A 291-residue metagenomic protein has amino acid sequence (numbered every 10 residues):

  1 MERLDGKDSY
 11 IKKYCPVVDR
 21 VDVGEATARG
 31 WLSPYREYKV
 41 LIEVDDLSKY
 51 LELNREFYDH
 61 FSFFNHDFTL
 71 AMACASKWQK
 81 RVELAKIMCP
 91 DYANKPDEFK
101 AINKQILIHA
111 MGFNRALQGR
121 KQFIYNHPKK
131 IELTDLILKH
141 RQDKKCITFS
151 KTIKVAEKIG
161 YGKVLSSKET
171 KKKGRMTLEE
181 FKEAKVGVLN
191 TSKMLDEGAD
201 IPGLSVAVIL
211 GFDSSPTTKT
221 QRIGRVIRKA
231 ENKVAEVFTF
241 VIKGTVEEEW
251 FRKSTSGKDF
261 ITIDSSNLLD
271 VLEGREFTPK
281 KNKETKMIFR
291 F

Functional and structural regions predicted by a protein language model:
M1-E37: Post-DEXD/H (motif II) to motif III coupling segment of the RecA-like Helicase ATP-binding lobe
Y14-V17, L32-E37, P202-V206, E231-V237: Short glycine-/polar-rich loops that comprise or flank the Walker A/P-loop and associated switch/sensor motifs
L32-A110: Inter-lobe connector of SF1/SF2 helicase motors
K49-N65, G112-K158: Conserved interdomain hinge at the start of the Helicase C-terminal
S76, L84-D97, I263-F291: Long, largely alpha-helical accessory region at the distal end of helicase-like NTP-driven motors
K145-S150, K154-A199, T218-T220: Conserved helicase ATPase core of P-loop NTP-dependent helicases/translocases
V188-N190, D196-D213, T218-Q221, V234-V241: A short beta-strand element within the Helicase C-terminal
R225-T255: Conserved segment of the helicase C-terminal RecA-like domain
